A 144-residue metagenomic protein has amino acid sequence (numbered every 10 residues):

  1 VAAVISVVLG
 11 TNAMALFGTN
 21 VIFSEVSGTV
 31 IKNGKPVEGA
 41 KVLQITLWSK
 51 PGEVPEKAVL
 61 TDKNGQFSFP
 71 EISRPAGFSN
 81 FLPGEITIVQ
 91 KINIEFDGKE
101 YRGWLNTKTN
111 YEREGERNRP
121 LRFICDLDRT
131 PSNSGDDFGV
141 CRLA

Functional and structural regions predicted by a protein language model:
V1-G10: Bacterial N-terminal signal peptides
A13-L121: Beta-strand-dominated extracellular/periplasmic modules and repeats in secreted or surface-exposed proteins
R122-A144: Compositionally biased low-complexity segments at domain edges in trafficked proteins and select soluble regulators
